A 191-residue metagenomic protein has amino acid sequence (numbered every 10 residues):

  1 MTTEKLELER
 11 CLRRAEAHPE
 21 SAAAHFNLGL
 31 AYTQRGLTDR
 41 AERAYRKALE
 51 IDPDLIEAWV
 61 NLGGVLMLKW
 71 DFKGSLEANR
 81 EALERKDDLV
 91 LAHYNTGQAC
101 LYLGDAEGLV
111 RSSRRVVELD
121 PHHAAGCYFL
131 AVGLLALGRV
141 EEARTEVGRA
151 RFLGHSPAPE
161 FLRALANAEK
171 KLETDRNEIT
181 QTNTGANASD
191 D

Functional and structural regions predicted by a protein language model:
M1-R13, R35-K47, L68-E81, L103-R115 (+2 more regions): Structural signature of tandem alpha-helical TPR/SEL1-like repeats, specifically the intra-repeat loop/turn
T2, L6, N167-D191: Intrinsically disordered, low-complexity, charge-biased linker/tail regions
A22-A23, I56-E57, V90-L91, A106 (+2 more regions): Helix-start (N-cap) detector for alpha-helical repeat units in TPR-like alpha-solenoids, especially tetratricopeptide
E118, A124, Y128, V132-P159: TPR/TPR-like (Sel1-like) alpha-helical repeat modules
V132-A136, P157-R176: TPR/TPR-like alpha-solenoid helical repeat scaffolds
